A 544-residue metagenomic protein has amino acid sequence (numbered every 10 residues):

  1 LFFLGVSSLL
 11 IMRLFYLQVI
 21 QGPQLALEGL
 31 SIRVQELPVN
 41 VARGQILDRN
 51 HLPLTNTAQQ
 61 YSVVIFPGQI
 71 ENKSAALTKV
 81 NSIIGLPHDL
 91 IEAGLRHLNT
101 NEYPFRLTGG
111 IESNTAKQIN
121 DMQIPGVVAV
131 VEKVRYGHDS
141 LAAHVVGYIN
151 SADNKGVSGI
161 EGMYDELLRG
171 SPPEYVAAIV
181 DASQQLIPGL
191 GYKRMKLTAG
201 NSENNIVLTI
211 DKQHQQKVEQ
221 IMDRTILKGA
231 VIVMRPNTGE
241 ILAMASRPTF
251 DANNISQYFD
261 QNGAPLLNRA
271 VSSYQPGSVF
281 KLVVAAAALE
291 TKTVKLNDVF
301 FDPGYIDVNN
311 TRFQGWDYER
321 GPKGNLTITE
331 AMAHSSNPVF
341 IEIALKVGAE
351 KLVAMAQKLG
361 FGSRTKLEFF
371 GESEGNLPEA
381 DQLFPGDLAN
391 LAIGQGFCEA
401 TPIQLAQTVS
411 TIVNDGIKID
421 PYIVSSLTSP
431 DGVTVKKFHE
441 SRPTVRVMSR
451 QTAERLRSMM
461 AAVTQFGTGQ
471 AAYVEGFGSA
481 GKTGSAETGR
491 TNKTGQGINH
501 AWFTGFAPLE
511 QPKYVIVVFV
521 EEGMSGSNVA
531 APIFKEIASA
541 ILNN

Functional and structural regions predicted by a protein language model:
L1-Q24: Hydrophobic alpha-helical transmembrane signal-anchor segments
L27-V39, H214-R224: Short, basic/aromatic recognition patches
V34-A58: Short extracytoplasmic
R43-L47, P125-G126, R224-P236: Short N-terminal helix-loop-first-beta-strand/juxtamembrane motif that initiates sensory/input modules
T55, Q185, K193, R235-S278 (+2 more regions): Beta-lactam-recognizing serine transpeptidase/beta-lactamase-like catalytic domain environment
S74-T78, S82, K117, D121 (+17 more regions): Solvent-exposed, polar/charged alpha-helical surfaces in well-ordered, non-transmembrane soluble domains, broadly
T78-S82, L98-E203: Small/polar-residue-rich segments within soluble enzyme cores
G189-G229, N237: Conserved, well-ordered alpha-helix/loop/beta-strand core segments that scaffold catalytic motifs
